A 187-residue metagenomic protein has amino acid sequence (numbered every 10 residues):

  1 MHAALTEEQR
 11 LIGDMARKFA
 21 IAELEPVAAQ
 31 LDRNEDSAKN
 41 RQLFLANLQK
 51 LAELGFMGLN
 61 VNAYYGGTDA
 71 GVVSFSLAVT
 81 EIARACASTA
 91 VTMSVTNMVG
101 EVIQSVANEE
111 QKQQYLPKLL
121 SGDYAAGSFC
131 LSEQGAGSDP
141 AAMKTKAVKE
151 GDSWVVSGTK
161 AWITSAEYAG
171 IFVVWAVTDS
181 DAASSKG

Functional and structural regions predicted by a protein language model:
M1-V91, S105, Q114, K118 (+1 more regions): Amphipathic, small/basic residue-rich leader segments at the start of a protein or domain
Y64, S132-A136, A161-W162: Short, solvent-exposed loop/turn elements at beta->coil junctions and helix N-caps that rim active or binding pockets
A87-E110, G137: N-terminal glycine-rich flavin-associated loop
E101-I103, C130, I171-W175: Adenylate-forming
V106-N108, E150-D152, V177-D181: Short loop segments at secondary-structure junctions
G122-L131: A short, Trp-centered hydrophobic/proline-enriched beta-strand micro-motif
D139-S157: Cytochrome P450 C-terminal beta-domain/meander region
S157-G187: A short core secondary-structure module
